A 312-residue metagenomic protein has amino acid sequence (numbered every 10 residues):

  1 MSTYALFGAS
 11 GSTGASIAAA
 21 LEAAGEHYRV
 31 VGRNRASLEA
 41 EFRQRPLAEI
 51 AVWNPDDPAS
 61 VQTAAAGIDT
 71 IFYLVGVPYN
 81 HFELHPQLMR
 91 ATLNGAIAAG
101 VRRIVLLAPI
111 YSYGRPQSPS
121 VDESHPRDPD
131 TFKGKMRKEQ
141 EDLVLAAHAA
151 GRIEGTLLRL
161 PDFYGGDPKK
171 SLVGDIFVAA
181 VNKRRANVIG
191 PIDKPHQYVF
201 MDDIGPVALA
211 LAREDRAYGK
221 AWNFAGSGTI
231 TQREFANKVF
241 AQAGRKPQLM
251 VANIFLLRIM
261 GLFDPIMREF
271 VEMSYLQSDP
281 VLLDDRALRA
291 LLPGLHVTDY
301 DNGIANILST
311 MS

Functional and structural regions predicted by a protein language model:
Y4-E26: N-terminal Rossmann NAD(P)H-binding glycine-rich loop of SDR-like oxidoreductase domains
S37-A99: NAD(P)H-binding glycine-rich loop region in Rossmannoid oxidoreductase-like domains and their noncatalytic homologs
R90-M136: Conserved Rossmann-fold NAD(P)-dependent oxidoreductase catalytic core, especially the SDR/UDP-sugar
D130-L157: Active-site Tyr-X1-5-Lys
L157, P161-P195: NAD(P)-dependent short-chain dehydrogenase/reductase
Q197-I204: A conserved structural motif in NAD(P)-dependent oxidoreductases
V207-F270, D285, A290, H296-S312: Mid/C-terminal beta-alpha module of Rossmann-like enzyme folds, strongest in SDR-family dehydrogenases/epimerases
